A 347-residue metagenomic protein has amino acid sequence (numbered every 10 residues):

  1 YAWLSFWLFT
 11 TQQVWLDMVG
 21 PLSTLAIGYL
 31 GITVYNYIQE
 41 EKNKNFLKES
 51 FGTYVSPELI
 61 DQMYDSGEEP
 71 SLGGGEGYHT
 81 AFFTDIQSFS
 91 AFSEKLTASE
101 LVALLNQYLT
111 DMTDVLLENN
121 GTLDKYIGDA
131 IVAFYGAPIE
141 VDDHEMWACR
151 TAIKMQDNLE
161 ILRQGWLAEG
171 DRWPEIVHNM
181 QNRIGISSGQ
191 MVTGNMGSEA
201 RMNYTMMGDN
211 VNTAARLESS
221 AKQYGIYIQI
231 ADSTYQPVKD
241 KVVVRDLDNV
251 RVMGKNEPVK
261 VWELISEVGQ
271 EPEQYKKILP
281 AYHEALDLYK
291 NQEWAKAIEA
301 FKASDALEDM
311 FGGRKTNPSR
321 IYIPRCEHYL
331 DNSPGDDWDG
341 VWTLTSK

Functional and structural regions predicted by a protein language model:
Y1-Y54: Transmembrane alpha-helices and their extracellular/periplasmic helix-loop junctions in integral membrane proteins
Q39-E76: Membrane-proximal helical linkers
N43, L47, L59, L101 (+10 more regions): Helical mechanochemical/support elements of P-loop NTPase systems and associated helical scaffolds
E69-K154, R201-T205: Catalytic NTP-binding/metal-coordinating core of nucleotidyl cyclase/transferase enzymes
V115-W147, I161-V211, P237-K239, K255-E263: Catalytic core of nucleotidyl cyclases, primarily class III adenylyl/guanylyl cyclases
M191, S220-N291, K296, K302-P318 (+1 more regions): Cytosolic regulatory/linker segments at or just downstream of nucleotide-handling modules in signal-transduction
P334-K347: Intrinsically disordered, low-complexity, charge-biased linker/tail regions
